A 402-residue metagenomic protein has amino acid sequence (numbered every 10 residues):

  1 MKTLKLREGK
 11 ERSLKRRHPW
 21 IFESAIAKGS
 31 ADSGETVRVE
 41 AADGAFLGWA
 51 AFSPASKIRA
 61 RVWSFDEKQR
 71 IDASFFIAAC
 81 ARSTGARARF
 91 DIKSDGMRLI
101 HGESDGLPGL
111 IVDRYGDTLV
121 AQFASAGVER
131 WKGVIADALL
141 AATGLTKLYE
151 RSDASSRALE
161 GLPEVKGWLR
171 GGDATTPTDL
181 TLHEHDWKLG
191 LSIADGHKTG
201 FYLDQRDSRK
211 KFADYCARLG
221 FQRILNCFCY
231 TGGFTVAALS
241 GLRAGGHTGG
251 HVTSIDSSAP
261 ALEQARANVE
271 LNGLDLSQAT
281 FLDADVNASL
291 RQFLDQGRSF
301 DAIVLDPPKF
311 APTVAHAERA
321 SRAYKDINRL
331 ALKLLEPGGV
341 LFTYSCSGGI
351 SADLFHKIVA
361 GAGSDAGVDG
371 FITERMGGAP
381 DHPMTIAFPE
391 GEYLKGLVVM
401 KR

Functional and structural regions predicted by a protein language model:
M1-G116: Non-catalytic accessory regions of SAM-dependent methyltransferases
I100-D113, E129-F201, K210: Non-catalytic substrate-recognition/targeting regions of SAM-dependent transferases
L219-Y230: Conserved class I S-adenosyl-L-methionine
T231-G249: Conserved SAM-binding loop of SAM-dependent methyltransferases across substrates and taxa, primarily the Class I
T248-D256: Conserved SAM-binding motif I beta-strand of class I
P260-A302: S-adenosyl-L-methionine
F300-L330: Mobile active-site "lid"/loop adjacent to the S-adenosyl-L-methionine
D326, V340-R402: C-terminal catalytic and target-recognition region of SAM-dependent MTase-like enzymes, primarily methyltransferases
